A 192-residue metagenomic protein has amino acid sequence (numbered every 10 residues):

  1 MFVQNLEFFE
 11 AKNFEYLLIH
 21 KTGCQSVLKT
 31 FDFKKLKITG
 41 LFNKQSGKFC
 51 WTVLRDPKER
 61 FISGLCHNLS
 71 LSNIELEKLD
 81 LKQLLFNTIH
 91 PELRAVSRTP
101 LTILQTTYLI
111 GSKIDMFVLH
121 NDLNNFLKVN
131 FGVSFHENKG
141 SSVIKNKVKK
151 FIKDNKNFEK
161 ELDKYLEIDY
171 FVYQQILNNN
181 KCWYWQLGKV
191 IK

Functional and structural regions predicted by a protein language model:
M1-F2, K192: Juxtamembrane luminal stem/stalk of type II transmembrane Golgi/ER carbohydrate-processing enzymes
V3-F9, K37-L54, K58-F171, Q175 (+1 more regions): PAPS-dependent sulfotransferase catalytic domain
L6-L18: Extended, structured, electrostatic nucleic-acid-contact surfaces
K12-N13, T22, K34: Hydrophobic, well-ordered secondary-structure scaffolds
L18-I19, V118: Small/polar loops that bind or transfer phosphate-bearing groups
I19-F31, D56-E59: Catalytic nucleophile-elbow at a beta strand-turn-alpha helix junction centered on a G-D-S/GDSL motif, marking
F31-D32, C66: Short coil/turn segments at secondary-structure boundaries
N179-K181, W185-K192: Acidic, carboxylate-rich catalytic segments that either coordinate divalent cations
